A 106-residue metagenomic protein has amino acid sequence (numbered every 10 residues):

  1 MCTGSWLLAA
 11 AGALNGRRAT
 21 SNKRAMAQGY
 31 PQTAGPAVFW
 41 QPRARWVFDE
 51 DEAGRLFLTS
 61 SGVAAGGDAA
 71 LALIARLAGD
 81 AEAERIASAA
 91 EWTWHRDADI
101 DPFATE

Functional and structural regions predicted by a protein language model:
T3-E106: Active-site-adjacent pocket-lining segments in enzyme domains
